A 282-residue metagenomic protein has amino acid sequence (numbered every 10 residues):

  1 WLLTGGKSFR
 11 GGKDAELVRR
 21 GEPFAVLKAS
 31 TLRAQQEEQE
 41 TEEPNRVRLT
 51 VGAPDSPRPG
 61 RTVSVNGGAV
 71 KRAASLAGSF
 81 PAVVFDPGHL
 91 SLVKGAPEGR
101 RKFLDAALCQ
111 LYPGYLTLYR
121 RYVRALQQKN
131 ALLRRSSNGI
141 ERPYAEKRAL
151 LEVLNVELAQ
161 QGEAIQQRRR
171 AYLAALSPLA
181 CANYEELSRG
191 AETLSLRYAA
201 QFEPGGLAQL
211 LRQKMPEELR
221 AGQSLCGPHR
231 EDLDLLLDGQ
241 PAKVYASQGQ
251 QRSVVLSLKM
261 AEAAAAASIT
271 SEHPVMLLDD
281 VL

Functional and structural regions predicted by a protein language model:
W1: Conserved ATP-binding N-box helix of the HATPase_c
T4-G99, F103-Y115, A174-A182, L210-P216: Nucleotide-state sensing region of NTPase/ATPase domains
G5, A131-R134, A265: Regular, well-ordered alpha-helical segments
K13-D14, L104, L111-R169: Long, non-coiled-coil amphipathic alpha-helical linker/lever segments that couple catalytic cores to other domains
G21, Q35-E38, R142-L277: Conserved NTPase motor "head" modules and their coupling/switch loops across ABC/AAA+ ATPases, GTPases, and GHKL ATPases
G95, G114-T117, A246-Q251: Short alpha-helix boundary/capping segments
D279-V281: Walker B catalytic acidic pair
